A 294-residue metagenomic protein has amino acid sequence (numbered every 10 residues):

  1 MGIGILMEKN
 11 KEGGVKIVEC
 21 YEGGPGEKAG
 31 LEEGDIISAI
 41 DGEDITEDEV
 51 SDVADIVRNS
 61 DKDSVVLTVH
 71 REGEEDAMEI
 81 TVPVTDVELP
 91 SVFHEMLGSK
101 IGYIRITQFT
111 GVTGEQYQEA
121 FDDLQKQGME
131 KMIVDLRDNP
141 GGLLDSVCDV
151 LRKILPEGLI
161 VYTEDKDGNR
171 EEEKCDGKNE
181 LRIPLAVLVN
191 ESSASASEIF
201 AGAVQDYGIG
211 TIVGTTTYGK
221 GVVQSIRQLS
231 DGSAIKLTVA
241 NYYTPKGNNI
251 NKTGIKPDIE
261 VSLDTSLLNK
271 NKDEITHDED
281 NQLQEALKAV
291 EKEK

Functional and structural regions predicted by a protein language model:
M1-K16, T81: PDZ/PDZ-like peptide-tail recognition elements
V18-E19, E27, E33, D41-D44 (+2 more regions): Cleft-lining beta-strand/loop regions that shape enzyme active-site pockets
G34-I36, S233: Structural motif
S38-A39, K236: Hydrophobic beta-strand signal
D231, I235-A240: Short acidic, Pro/Gly- and aromatic-enriched capping/linker segments at domain boundaries
